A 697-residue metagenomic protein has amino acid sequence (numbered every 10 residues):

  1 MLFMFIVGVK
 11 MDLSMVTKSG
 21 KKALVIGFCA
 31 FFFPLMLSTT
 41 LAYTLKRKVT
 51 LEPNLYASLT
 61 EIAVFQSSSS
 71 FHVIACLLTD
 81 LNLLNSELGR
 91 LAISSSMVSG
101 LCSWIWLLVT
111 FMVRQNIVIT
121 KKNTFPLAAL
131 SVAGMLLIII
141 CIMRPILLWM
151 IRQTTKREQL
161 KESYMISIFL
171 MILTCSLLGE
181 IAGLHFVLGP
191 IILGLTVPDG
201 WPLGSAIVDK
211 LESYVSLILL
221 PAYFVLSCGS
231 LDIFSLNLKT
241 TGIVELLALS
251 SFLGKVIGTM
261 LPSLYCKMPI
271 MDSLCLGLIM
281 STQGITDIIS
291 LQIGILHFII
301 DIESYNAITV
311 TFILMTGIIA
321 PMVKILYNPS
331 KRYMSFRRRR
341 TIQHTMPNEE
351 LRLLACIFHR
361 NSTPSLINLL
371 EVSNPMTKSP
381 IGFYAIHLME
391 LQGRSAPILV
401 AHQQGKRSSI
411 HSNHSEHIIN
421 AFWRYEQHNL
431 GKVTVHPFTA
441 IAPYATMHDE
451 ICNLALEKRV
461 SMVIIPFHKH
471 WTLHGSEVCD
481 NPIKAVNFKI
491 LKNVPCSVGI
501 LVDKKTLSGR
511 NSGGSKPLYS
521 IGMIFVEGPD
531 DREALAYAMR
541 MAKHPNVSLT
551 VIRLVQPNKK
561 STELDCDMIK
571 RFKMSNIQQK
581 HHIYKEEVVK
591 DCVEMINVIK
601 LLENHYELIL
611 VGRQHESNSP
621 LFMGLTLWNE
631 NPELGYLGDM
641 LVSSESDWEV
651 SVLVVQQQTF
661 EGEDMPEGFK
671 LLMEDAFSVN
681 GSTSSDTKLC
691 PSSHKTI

Functional and structural regions predicted by a protein language model:
M1-K22, I151-L247, K267-M268: Membrane-interface junctions of multi-pass transporters
M1-M4, N54-S69, L127-I139, L178-L193 (+1 more regions): Structural signature of hydrophobic alpha-helical transmembrane segments
G8, F33, L37-L45, C102 (+13 more regions): Alpha-helical membrane-inserting segments
S14-T17, A75-A133: Alpha-helical transmembrane bundle and helix-membrane interface signal in multi-pass integral membrane proteins
T17-L81, P221-K331: Transmembrane alpha-helices that form the ion-translocation and gating core of multi-pass ion transport proteins
S19-I26, L84-S99, K121-P126, S205-K210 (+2 more regions): Membrane-interface alpha-helices at helix entry/exit sites of multi-pass transporters
A30-F33, S96-G100, I172, S176 (+6 more regions): Alpha-helical transmembrane segments of multi-pass membrane proteins
D301, Y305, T309, I313-I697: Membrane-embedded alpha-helical bundles that form conduits across membranes
